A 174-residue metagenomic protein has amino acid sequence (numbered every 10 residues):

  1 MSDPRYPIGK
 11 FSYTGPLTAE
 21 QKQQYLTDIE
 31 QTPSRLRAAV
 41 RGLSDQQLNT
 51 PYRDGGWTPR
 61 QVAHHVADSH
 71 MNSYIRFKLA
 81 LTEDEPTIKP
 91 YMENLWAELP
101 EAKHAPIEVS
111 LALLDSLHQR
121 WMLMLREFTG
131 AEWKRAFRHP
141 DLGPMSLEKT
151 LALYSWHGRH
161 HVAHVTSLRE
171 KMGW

Functional and structural regions predicted by a protein language model:
M1-I8, S12-T14, N49-N94, Q119-L123 (+1 more regions): Short, contiguous alpha-helical
L17-T27, E83, H104-A105, A112 (+1 more regions): Solvent-exposed interaction patches of small proteins and small membrane subunits
E20-R53: Short, contiguous, helix-prone interaction/anchoring segments in small proteins
Y25, P51, L99, S110 (+1 more regions): Generic anion/oxyanion-binding catalytic loop in active/binding sites
D28-A39, W96-K134: Acidic/histidine-rich alpha-helical segments that form the ligand environment of transition-metal centers
